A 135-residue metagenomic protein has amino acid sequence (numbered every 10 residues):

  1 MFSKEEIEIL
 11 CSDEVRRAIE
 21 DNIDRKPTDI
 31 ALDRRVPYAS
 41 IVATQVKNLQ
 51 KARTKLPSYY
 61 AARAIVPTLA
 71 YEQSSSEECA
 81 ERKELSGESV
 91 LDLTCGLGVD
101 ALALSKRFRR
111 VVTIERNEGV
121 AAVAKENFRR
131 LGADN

Functional and structural regions predicted by a protein language model:
M1-N135: SAM-dependent transferase fold signal centered on methyltransferase-like domains, encompassing both Class I
